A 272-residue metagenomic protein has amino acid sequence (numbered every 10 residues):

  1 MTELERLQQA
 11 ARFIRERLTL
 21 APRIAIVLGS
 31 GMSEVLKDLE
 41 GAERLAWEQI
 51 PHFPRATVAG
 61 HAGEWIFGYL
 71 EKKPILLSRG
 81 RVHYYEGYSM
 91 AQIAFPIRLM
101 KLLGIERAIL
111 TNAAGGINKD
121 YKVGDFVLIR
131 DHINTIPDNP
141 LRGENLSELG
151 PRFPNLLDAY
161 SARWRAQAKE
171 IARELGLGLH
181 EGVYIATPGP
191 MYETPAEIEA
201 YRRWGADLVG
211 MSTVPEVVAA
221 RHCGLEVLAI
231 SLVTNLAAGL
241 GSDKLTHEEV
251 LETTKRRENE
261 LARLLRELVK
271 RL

Functional and structural regions predicted by a protein language model:
M1-L156: Metabolite-binding pocket within alpha/beta catalytic cores that recognizes anionic/polar moieties
F13, R17, R163, Q167-G178 (+1 more regions): Generic non-transmembrane alpha-helical segments
M100-G104, R202, R221: Non-catalytic positions within long, well-ordered alpha-helices that form the structural scaffold/packing of enzyme
E106-R107, D207, E226: Short acidic/polar active-site loop segments enriched in Thr and Asp
N145-Y184: Metal-dependent peptidase/peptidase-like ectodomains
E170-D207, L272: Active-site/ligand-binding-proximal alpha/beta "capping" segment
M211-E249: Zn-dependent metallopeptidase/amidohydrolase metal-coordination segment
A237-L272: His/Asp/Glu-rich mid-to-C-terminal helical/loop segments that flank catalytic regions of hydrolases
